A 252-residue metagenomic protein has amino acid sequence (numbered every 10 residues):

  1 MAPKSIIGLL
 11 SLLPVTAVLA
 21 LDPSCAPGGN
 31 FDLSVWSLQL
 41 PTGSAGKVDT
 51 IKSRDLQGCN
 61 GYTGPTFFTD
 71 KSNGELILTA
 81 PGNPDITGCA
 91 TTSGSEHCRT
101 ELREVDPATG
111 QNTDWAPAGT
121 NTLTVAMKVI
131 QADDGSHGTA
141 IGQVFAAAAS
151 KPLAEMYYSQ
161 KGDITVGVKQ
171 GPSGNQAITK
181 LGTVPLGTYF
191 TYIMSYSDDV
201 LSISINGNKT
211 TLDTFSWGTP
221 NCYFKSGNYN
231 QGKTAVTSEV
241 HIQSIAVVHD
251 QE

Functional and structural regions predicted by a protein language model:
M1-A20: Fungal secretory targeting signals
V18-G61: N-terminal module-boundary/linker segments of secreted carbohydrate-active enzymes
P23-N30, T120-T122, F215-E252: Ligand-recognition surfaces built from glycine- and aromatic
G58-T63, F67-I164: Secretory/extracellular carbohydrate-interaction modules and structurally similar beta-sandwich "look-alikes"
G82-S93, A147-L153, P172-A177, T211 (+1 more regions): Short, surface-exposed beta-strand/loop "edge" segments at domain boundaries and coil↔beta transitions
V125, T188-Y196, L201-I203: Short tryptophan-centered beta-strand motifs in secreted/extracellular beta-sheet-rich domains of glycan-recognition
V166-T191: Short, aromatic/His-centered strand-loop micro-motif at the edge of beta-sheets
S204-N208: Short strand-turn-strand beta-turns centered on an Asx-Gly dipeptide
